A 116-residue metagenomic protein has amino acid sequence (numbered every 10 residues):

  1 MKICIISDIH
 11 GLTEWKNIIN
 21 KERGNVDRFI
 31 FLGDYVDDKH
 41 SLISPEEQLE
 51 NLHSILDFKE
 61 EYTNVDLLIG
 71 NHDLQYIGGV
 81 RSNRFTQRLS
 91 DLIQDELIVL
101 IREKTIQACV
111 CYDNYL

Functional and structural regions predicted by a protein language model:
M1-S54: N-terminal active-site segment of His-dependent metallophosphoesterases
K39-L116: Active-site neighborhood of divalent metal-dependent phosphoester bond hydrolases
